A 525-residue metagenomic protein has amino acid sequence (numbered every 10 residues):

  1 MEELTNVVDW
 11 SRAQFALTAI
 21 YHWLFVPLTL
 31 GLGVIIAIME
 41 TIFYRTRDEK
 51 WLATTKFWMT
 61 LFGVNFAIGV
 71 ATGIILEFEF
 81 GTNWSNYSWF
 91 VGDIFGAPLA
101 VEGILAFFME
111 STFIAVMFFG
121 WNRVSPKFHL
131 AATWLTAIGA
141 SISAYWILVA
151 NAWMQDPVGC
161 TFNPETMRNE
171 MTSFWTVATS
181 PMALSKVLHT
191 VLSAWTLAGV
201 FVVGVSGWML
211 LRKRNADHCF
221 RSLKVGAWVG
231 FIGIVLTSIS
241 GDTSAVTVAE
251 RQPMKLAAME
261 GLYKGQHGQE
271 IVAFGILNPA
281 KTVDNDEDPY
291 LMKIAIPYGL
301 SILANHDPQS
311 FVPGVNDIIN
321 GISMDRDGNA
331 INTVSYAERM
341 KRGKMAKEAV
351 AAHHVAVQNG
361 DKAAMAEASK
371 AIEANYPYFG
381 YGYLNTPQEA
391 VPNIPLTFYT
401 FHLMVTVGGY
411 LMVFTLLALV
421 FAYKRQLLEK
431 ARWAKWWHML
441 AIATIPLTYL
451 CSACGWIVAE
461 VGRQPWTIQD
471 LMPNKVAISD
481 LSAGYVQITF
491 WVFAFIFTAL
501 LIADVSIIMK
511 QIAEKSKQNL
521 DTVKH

Functional and structural regions predicted by a protein language model:
M1-H525: Polytopic transmembrane helical bundles with strong interfacial aromatic enrichment
